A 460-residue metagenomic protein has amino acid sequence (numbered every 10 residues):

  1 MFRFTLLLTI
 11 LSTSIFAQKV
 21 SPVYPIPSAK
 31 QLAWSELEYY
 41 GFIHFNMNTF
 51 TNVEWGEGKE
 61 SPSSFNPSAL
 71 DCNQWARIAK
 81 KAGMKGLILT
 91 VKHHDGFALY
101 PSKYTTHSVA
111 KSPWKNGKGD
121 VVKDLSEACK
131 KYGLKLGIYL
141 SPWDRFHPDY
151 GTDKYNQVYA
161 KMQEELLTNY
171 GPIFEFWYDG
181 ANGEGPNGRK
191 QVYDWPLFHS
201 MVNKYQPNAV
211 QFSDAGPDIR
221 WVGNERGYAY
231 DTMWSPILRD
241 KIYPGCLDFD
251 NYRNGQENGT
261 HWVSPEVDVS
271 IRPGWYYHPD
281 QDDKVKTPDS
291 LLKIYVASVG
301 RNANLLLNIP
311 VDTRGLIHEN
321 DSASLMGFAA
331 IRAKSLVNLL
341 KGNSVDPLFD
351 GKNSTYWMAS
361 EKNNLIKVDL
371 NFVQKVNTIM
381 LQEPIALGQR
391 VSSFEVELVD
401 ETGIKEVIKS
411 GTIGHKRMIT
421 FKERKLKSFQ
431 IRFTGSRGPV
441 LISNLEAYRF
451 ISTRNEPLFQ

Functional and structural regions predicted by a protein language model:
M1-K19: Bacterial Sec-dependent N-terminal signal peptides
M1-R3, T453-Q460: Short, Lys/Arg-enriched, disordered terminal segments
Q18-K362, K367-F394, L398-D400, E406-F421 (+3 more regions): Mature catalytic domains of secreted/periplasmic carbohydrate-active enzymes
S428-Q430: Short, conserved beta-strand segments of beta-strand-rich sandwich/propeller modules, principally
